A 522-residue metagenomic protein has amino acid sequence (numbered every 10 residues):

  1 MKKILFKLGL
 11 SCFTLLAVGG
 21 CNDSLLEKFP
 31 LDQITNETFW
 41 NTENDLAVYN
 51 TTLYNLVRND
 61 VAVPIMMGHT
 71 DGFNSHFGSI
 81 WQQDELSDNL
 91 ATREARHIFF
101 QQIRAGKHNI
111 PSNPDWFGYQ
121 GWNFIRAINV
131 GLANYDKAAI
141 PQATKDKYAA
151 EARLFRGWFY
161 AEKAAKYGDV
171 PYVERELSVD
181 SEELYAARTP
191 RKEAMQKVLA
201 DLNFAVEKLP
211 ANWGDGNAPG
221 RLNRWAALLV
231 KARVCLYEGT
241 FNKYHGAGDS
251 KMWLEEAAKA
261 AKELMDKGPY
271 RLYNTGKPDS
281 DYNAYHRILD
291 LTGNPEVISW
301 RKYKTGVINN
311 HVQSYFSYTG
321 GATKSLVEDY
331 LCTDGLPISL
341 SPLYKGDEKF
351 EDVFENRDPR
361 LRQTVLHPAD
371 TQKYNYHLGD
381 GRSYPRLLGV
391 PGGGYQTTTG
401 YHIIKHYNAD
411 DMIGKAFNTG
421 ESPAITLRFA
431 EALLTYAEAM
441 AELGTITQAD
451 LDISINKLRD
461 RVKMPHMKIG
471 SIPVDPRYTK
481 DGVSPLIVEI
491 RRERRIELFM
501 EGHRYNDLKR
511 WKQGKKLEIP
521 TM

Functional and structural regions predicted by a protein language model:
M1-G9: Bacterial N-terminal signal peptides that target proteins for export
V18-G20: C-terminal motif of bacterial Sec signal peptides marking the signal peptidase cleavage site
N22-R93, M195, N203-V206, R221-P391 (+1 more regions): An aromatic- and glycine-enriched ligand-binding surface/loop that stacks and positions planar moieties
E43-A47, T51, N55-I65, D88-Y167 (+12 more regions): Conserved, well-structured interaction surfaces
A164-K166, P171, W213, Y237-G246 (+1 more regions): Short coil/turn linking the two alpha-helices of tandem helical-hairpin repeats
D169-R191, F241-E255: Short coil/linker segments at helix-helix boundaries
A430-Y436, I446-V474: Active/binding-pocket-proximal capping segment
